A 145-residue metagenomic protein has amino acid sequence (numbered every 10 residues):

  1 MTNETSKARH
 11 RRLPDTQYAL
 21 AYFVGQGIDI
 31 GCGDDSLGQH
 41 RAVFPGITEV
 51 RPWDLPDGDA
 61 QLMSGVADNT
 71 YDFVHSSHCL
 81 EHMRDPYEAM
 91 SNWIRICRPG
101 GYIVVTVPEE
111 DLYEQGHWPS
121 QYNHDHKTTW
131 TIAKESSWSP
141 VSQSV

Functional and structural regions predicted by a protein language model:
M1-A21: Class I SAM-dependent methyltransferase Rossmann-like catalytic core, especially the SAM/SAH-binding loop
A21-F23, A42-G46, R95: Short, conserved loop/helix-junction motifs that constitute active-site signature segments in enzyme catalytic cores
Y22, Y87-I94, R98-V145: S-adenosyl-L-methionine-dependent methyltransferase catalytic module, highlighting the catalytic core
V24-S36: Conserved class I S-adenosyl-L-methionine
Q26, D72-F73, Y102: Structural motif
G38-S76: Adenosine-cofactor binding site in Rossmann-like domains, unifying the SAM/SAH pocket of S-adenosylmethionine-dependent
P45, R84, R98: Short conserved AdoMet
S76-H82, E109: Hydrophobic adenine-recognition pocket in adenosine-nucleotide-binding enzymes
